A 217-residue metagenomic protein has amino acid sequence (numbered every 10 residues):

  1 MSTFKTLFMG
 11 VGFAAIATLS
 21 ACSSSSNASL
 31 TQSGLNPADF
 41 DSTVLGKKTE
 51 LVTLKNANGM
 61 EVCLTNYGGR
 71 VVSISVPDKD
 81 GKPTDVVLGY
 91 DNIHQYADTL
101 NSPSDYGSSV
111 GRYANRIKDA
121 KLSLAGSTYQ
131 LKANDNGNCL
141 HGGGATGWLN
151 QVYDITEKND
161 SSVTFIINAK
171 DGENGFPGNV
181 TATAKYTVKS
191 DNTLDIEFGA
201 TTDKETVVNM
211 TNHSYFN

Functional and structural regions predicted by a protein language model:
M1-V11: Bacterial N-terminal signal peptides that target proteins for export
T3, S23-N217: Surface-exposed acidic/polar loop and edge beta-strand patches at domain peripheries
T18-A21: C-terminal motif of bacterial Sec signal peptides marking the signal peptidase cleavage site
